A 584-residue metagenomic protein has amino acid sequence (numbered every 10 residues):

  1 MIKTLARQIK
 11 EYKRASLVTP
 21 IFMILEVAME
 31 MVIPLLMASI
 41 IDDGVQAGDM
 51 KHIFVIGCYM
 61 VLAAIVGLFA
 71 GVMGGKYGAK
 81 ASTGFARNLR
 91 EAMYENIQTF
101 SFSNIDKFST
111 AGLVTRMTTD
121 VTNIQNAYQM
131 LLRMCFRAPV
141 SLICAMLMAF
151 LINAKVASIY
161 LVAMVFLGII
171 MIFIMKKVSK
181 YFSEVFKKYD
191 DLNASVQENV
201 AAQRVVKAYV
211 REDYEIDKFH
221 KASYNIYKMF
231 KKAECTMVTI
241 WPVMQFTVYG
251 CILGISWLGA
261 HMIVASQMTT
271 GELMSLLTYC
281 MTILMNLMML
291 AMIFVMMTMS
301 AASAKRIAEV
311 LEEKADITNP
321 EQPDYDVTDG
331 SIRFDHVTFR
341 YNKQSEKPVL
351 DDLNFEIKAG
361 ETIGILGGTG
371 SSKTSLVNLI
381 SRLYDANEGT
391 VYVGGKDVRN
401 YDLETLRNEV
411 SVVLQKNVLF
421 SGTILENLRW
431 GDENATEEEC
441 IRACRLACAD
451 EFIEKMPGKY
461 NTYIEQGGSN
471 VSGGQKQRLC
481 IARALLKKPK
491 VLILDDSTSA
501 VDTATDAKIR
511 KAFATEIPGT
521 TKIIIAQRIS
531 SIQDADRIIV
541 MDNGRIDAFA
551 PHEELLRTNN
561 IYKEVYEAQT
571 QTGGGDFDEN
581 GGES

Functional and structural regions predicted by a protein language model:
M1-K13, L113, M117: A short amphipathic helical element positioned immediately N-terminal to and/or at the very start of a transmembrane
K10, I21, L25, M29-I33 (+6 more regions): Hydrophobic alpha-helical transmembrane segments of ABC transporter permease domains
K10, S16-M73, Y77, F150-K155 (+1 more regions): Transmembrane helix-loop-helix hairpins at lipid-water interfaces of multipass membrane proteins, especially the type-1
E11-R14, T99-S103, T119-L132, F136 (+6 more regions): An intracellular "coupling" helix at the cytosolic face of ABC transporter transmembrane type-1 domains
A47, T83, E91-T115, T119-V121 (+5 more regions): Short intracellular "coupling" helices and adjacent cytoplasmic loop segments at the cytosolic face of multi-pass
D49-V55, C144, M148-V162, K232-R306 (+1 more regions): Helix-loop-helix
Y325-S584: ABC-type nucleotide-binding domain
